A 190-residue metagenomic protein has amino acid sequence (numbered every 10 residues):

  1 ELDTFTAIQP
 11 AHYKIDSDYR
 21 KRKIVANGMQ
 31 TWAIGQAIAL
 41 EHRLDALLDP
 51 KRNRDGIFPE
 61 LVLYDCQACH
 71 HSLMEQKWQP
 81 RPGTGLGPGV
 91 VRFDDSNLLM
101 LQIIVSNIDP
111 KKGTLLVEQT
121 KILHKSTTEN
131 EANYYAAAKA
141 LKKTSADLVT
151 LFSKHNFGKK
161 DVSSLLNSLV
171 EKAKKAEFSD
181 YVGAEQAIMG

Functional and structural regions predicted by a protein language model:
E1-E185: Primarily the internal scaffold of c-type cytochrome electron-transfer domains, especially repeated/multiheme c-type
Q186-G190: C-terminal domain/tail detector
